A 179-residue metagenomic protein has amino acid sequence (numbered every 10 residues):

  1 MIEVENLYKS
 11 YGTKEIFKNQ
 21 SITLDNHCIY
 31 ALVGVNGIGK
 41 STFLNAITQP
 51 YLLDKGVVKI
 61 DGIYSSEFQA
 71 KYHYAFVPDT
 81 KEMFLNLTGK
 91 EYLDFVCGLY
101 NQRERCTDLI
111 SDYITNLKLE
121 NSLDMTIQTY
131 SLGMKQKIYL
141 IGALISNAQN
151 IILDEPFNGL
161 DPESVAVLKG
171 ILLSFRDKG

Functional and structural regions predicted by a protein language model:
I2, F17-N19, K71: Conserved structural motif at the start of ABC-family nucleotide-binding domains
V33-V35: The feature captures the beta-strand-to-loop junction immediately N-terminal to the Walker
T48: Helix-to-loop junction immediately C-terminal to a conserved catalytic motif
G56-Y72: Conserved ABC transporter NBD signature motif
T80, N86-N101: Q-loop/switch helix immediately C-terminal to the Walker
D94, G98, R105-S122: Conserved ABC ATPase "signature" region
I151-E155: Catalytic Walker B motif of ABC-type/P-loop ATPase nucleotide-binding domains
